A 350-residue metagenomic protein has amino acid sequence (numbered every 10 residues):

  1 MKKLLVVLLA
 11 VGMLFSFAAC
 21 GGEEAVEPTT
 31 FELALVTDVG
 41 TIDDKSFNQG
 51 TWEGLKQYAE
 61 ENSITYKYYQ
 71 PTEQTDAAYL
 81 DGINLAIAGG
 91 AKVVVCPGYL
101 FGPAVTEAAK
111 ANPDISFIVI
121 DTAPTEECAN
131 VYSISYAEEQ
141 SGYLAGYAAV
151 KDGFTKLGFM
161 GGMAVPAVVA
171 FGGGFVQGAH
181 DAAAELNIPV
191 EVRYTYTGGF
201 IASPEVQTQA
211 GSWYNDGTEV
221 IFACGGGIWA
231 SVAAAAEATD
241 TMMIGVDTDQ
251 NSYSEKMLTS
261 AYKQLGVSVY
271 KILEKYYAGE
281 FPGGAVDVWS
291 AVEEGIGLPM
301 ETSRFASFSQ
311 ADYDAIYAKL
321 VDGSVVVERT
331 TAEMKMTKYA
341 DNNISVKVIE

Functional and structural regions predicted by a protein language model:
M1-L8: Positively charged n-region of N-terminal signal peptides that target proteins for export
V11-G12: Repetitive helical segments and hydrophobic/amphipathic motifs
S16-A19: C-terminal motif of bacterial Sec signal peptides marking the signal peptidase cleavage site
G22-E350: A residue-level marker of the well-folded mature domains of exported/periplasmic proteins
